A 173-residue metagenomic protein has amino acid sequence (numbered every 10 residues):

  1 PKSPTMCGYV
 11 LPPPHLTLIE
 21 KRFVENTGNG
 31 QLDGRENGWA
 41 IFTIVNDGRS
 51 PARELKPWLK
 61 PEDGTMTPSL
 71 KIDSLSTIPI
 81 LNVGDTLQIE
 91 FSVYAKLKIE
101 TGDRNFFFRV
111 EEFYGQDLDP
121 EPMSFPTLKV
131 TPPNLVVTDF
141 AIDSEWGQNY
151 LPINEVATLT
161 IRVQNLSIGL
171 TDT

Functional and structural regions predicted by a protein language model:
P1, G34-R35, L81-T86, I153-N154: Solvent-exposed, conformationally flexible loop/turn segments
P1-V10, Y94-P132: Terminal connector regions
C7-E20, M66, P126-F140: Proline/serine/threonine-rich low-complexity linkers at boundaries of modular beta-sandwich domains
E20-G28, D139-G147: Short, solvent-exposed loop/edge segments of extracellular or virion-exposed proteins
T27-E36, W146-E155: Short, solvent-exposed loop/linker segments at the N-terminal edge of repeated beta-sheet extracellular domains
R35-S50, I153-G169: Short beta-strand elements of extracellular/lumenal beta-sandwich folds
V45-T67, V110-E111, Q164-T173: Short acidic, flexible loop segments centered on an aromatic residue
M66-I99: Intrinsically disordered, low-complexity Pro/Gly/Ser/Thr-rich segments with frequent PxxP/GP/PP motifs and embedded
